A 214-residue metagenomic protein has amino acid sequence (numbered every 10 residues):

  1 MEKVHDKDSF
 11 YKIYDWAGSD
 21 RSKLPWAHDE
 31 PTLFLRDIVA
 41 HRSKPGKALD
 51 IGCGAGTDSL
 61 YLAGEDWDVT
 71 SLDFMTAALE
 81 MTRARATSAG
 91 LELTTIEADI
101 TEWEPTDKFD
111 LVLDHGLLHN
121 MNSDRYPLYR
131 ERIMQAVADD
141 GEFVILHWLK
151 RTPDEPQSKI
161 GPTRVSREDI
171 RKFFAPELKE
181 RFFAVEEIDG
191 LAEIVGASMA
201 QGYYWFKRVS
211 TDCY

Functional and structural regions predicted by a protein language model:
M1-D107, M121-A136, G141-Y214: Class I (Rossmann-like) S-adenosyl-L-methionine-dependent methyltransferase catalytic domain, capturing the SAM-binding
D110: Conserved acidic residues
L113: A conserved beta-strand element that flanks and buttresses the S-adenosyl-L-methionine
G116-N120: Short catalytic micro-motifs in class I SAM-dependent methyltransferases
